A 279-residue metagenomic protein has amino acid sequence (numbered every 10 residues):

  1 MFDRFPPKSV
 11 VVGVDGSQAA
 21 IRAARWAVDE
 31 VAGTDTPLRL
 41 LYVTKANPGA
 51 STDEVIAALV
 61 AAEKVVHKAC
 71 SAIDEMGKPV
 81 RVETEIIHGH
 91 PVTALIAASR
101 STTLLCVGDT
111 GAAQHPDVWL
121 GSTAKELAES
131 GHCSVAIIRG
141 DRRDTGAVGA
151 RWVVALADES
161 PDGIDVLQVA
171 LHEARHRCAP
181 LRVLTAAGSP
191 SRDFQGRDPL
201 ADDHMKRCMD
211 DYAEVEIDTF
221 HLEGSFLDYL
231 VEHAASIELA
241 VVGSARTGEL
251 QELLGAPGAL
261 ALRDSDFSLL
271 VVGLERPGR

Functional and structural regions predicted by a protein language model:
M1-F5, A19, D74-L105, D211-L250 (+2 more regions): Structural beta-alpha unit
F2-D53, R151-G196, M205-I217, L239: Small/aliphatic-rich secondary-structure junction motif
K8-V10, A24-V28, A32, K45-V80 (+2 more regions): N-terminal membrane-targeting/anchoring modules of bacterial envelope and secretion proteins
D15, C70, T110, D158 (+1 more regions): Short glycine-/small-residue-rich Rossmann-like dinucleotide-binding loops
A24-W26, E30, L38-L40, I73 (+10 more regions): Short, structured motif recognition centered on aromatic/hydrophobic residues
A97-G146: Hydrophobic alpha-helical segments and helix pairs
V107-E126, T219, V242-D264, E275-R279: Glycine-rich, Arg-bearing micro-motifs that act as flexible, cationic patches
